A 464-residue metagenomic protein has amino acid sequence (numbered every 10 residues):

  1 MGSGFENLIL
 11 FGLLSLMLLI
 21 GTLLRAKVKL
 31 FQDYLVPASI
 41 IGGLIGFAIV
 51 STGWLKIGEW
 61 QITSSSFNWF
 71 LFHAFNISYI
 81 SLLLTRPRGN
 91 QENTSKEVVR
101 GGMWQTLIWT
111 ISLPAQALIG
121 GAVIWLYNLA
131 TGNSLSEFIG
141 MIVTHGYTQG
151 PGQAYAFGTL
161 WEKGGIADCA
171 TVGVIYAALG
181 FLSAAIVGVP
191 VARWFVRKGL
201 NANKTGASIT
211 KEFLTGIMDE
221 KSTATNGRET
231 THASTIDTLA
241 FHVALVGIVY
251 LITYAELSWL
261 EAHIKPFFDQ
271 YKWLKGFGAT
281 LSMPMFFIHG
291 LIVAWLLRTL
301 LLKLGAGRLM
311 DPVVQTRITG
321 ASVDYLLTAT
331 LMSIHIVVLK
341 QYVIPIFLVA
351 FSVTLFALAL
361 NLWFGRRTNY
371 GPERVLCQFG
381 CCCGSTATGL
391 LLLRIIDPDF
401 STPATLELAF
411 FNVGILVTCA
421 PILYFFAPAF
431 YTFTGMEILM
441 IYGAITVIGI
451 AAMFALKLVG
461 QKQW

Functional and structural regions predicted by a protein language model:
M1-G4, Q91, V196-A240, I264-F277 (+3 more regions): Intrinsically disordered, low-complexity non-transmembrane regions of multi-pass membrane transporters
M17, L44-S51, S65-V99, G290-L301 (+2 more regions): Hydrophobic transmembrane alpha-helices of secondary-active transporters and Na+-translocating membrane complexes
D33, R86-G102, N128-E137, T159-T171 (+5 more regions): Juxtamembrane helix-boundary/capping and inter-helix hinge elements in multi-pass membrane proteins
N68, G89-A122, Y176-G180, F241-H242 (+5 more regions): Entry/N-cap segments of selected transmembrane alpha helices and their immediately preceding amphipathic helices
I111, A115, V123, T131-D168 (+5 more regions): Alpha-helical membrane segments and immediately flanking helix-loop junctions that form or couple to the substrate/ion
W125-L129, L179-K221, W363-G371, I422-W464: Juxtamembrane and boundary regions of transmembrane helices in multi-pass small-molecule transporters and channels
I248-F364: Transmembrane helical segments that form the transport core of multi-pass membrane transport proteins
Y325-T330, I334-I336, I346, F351-G460: C-terminal transmembrane helix pair
